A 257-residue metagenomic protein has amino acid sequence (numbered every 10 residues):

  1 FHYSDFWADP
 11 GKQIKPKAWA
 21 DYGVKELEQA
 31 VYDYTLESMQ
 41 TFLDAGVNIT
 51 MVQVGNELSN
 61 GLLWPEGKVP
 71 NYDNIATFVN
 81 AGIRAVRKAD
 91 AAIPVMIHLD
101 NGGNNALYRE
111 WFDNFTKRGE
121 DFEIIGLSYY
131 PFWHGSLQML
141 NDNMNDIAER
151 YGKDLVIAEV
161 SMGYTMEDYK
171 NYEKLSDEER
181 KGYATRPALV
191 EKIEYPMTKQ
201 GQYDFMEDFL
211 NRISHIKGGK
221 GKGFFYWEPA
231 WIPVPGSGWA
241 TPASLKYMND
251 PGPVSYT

Functional and structural regions predicted by a protein language model:
F1-N71, I75-P94, D100: Substrate-binding cleft and catalytic face of glycoside hydrolase catalytic domains, especially the flexible beta-alpha
H2-S4, V54-S59, H98-G103, Y130-F132 (+2 more regions): Active-site beta-loop-alpha junctions enriched in small/polar residues
D5-P10, N60-L63, N104-N105, Y164-E167 (+1 more regions): Short catalytic/ligand-binding loop motif for oxyanion handling, primarily in non-cytosolic enzymes, centered on
W7-Y22, P70, K170-G182, P235-G252: Aromatic- and acidic-residue-enriched segments that line the glycan-binding/catalytic groove of carbohydrate-active
K25, Q29, V69, D73 (+5 more regions): Soluble non-cytosolic domains of exported or imported proteins
V52, I125, F224: Conserved, mostly hydrophobic/aromatic
A92-P94, L107-E110, N114-E191, T198-Y203 (+2 more regions): Glycoside hydrolase catalytic-domain groove-lining segments
T257: Conserved small/polar residues in nucleotide/adenosyl-binding loops
